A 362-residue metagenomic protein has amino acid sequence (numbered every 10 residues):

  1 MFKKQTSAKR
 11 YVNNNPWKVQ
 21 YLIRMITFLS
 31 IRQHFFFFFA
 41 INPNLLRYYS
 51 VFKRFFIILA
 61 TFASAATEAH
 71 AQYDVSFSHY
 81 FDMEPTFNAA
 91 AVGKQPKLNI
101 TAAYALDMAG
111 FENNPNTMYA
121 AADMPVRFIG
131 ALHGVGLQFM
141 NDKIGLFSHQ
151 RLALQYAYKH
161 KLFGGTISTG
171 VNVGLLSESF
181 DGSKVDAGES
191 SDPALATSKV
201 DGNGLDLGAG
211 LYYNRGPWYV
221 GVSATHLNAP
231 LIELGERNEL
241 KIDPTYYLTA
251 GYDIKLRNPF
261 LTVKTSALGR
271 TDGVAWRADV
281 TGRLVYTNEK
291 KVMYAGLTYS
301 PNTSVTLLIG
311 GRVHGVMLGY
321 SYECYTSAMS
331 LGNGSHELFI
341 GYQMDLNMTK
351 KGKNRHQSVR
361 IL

Functional and structural regions predicted by a protein language model:
M1, S7-Y11, W17, Y21-D74 (+5 more regions): Bacterial Sec-dependent N-terminal signal peptides
Q72-L362: Subset of outer-membrane beta-barrel
